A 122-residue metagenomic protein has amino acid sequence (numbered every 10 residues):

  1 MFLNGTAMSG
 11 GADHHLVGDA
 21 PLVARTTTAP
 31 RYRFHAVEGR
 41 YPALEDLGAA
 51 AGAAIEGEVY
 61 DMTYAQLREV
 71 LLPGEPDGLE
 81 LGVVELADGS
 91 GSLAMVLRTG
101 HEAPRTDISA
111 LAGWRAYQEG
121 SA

Functional and structural regions predicted by a protein language model:
M1-A122: Glycine-aromatic micro-motifs
